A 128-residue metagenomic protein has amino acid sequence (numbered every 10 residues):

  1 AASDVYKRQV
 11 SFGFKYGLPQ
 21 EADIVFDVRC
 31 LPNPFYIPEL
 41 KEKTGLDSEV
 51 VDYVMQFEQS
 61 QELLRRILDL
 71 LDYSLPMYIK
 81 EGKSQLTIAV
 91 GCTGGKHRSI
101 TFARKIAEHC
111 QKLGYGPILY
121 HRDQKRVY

Functional and structural regions predicted by a protein language model:
A1-Y6: Short, small-residue-biased leader/transition segments that mark boundaries at the very start of proteins
K7-L40: Glycine-rich, flexible N-terminal cofactor/catalytic loop recognition
L18-E21, Q59, L63-L70, F102 (+1 more regions): Helical mechanochemical/support elements of P-loop NTPase systems and associated helical scaffolds
L40, T44, S48-S84: Helix-loop module immediately N-terminal to the HCX5R catalytic loop in PTP-like cysteine phosphatase domains
S84-A107: Catalytic cysteine-centered active loop of the rhodanese-like fold, especially the PTP/DSP P-loop
A107-G116: Post-Walker A helix-loop "phosphate-sensing" segment adjacent to the P-loop in P-loop NTPases
Y115-Q124: Short beta-strand-centered segment that lines the nucleotide-binding/catalytic pocket of NTP-utilizing
